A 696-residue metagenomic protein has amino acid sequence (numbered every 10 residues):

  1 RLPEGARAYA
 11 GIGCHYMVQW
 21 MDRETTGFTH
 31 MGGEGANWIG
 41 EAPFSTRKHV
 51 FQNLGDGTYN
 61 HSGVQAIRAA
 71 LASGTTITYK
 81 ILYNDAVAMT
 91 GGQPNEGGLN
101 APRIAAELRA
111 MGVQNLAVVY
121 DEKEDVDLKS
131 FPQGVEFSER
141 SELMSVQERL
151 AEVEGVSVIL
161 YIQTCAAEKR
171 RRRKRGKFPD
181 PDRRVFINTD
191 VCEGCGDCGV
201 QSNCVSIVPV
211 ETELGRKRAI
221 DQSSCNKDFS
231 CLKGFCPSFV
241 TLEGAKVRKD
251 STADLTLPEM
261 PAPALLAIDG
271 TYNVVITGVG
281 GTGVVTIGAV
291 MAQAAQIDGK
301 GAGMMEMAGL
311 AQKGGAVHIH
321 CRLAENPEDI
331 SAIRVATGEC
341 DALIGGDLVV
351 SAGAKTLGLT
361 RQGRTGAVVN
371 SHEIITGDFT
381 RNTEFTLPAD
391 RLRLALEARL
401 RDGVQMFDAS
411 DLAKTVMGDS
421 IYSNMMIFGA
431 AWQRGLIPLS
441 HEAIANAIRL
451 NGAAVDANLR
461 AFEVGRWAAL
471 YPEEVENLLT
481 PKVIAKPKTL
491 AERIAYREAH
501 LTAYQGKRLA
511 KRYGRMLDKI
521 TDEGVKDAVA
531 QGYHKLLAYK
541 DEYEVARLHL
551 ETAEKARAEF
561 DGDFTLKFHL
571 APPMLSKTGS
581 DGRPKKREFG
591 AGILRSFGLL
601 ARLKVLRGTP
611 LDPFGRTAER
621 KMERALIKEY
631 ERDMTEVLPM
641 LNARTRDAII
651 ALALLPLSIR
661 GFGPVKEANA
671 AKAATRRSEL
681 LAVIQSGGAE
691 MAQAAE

Functional and structural regions predicted by a protein language model:
R1-K48, D250, P261-V275, T282: Thiamine diphosphate
E4, V18-E24, S62-A66, A72 (+10 more regions): Short acidic, glycine/serine/threonine-rich loops at helix termini
V18-S157: Thiamine diphosphate
L99-P102, E107, Q114-N115, T241-I276 (+4 more regions): Active-site cofactor/cluster-binding pocket
Q133-E139, S145-Q201, P438-L439, A443: Glycine/aspartate-rich loop-and-adjacent alpha/beta segment that forms the canonical ThDP
Q163-T164, K169-R175, E193-D250: Iron-sulfur cluster-binding cysteine motifs and their immediate structural context in ferredoxin-like electron-transfer
P181-F186, K227-I268, G687-Q693: Intrinsic disorder at enzyme termini
A445-N451, V455-E696: Active-site loops and adjacent core secondary-structure elements that bind or stabilize anionic groups
